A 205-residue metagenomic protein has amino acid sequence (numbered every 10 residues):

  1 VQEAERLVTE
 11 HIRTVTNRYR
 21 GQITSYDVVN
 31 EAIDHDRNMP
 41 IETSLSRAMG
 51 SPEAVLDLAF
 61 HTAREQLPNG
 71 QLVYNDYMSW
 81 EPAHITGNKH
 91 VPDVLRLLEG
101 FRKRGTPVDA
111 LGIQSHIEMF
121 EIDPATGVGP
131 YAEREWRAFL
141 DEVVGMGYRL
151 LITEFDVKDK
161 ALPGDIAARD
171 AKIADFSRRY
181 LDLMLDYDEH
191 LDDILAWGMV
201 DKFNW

Functional and structural regions predicted by a protein language model:
V1, L95, T106-D109, P130-F155 (+2 more regions): Extended, compositionally biased low-complexity polar/Lys-Gly-rich tracts and adjacent boundary/linker regions are
V1, V29, G112-H116: Glycine-centered small-residue hotspots that permit tight backbone geometry or close packing
Q2-I23, V28-L95, E121-A138, A167-A168 (+1 more regions): Active-site cleft segment of glycoside hydrolase catalytic domains centered on the general acid/base Glu
T14-T24, L98-A110, R179-I194, D201: Structural recognition of alpha->loop->beta junctions
I23-D27, N69-V73, P107-G112, G147-I152 (+1 more regions): Structural preference for beta-strand elements that scaffold enzyme active sites
R64, E99-R102, V144: Class I S-adenosyl-L-methionine
Q71-I85, I113-A125, E142-S177, G198-W205: Active-site clefts of carbohydrate-active enzymes
